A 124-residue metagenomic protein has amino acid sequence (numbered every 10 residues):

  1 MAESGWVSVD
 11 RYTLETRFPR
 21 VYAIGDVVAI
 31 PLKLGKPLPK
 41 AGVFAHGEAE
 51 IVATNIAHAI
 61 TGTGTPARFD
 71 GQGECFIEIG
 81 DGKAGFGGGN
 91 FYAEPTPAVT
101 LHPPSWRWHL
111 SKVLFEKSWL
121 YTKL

Functional and structural regions predicted by a protein language model:
M1-G47: FAD-site-proximal beta/loop scaffold in flavoenzymes
G5-A23, I79-V99: FAD-binding beta-loop-beta segment adjacent to the flavin cofactor pocket
Y12-L14, E74-I79, L114-L124: A short, terminal or domain-edge coil/loop segment
R20, V52, G73-C75: A short pocket-lining beta-strand/turn micro-motif at the edge of beta-sheets
V43-D70: Internal hydrophobic alpha-helix adjacent to the cofactor/substrate pocket in enzyme cavities
A67-G85: Flavin (FAD/FMN) cofactor-binding core of flavoprotein oxidoreductases
F86-L124: C-terminal auxiliary extensions adjacent to catalytic cores
